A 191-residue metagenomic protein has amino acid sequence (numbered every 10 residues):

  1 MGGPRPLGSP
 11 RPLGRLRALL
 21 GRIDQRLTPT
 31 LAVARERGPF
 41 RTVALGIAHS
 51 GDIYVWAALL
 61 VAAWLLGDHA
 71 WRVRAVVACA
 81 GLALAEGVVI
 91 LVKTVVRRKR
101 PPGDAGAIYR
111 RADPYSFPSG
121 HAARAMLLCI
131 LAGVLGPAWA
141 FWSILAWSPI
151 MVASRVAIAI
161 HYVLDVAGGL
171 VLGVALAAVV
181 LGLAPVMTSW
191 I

Functional and structural regions predicted by a protein language model:
M1-A57, V73, V89-P114: N-terminal transmembrane-helix/juxtamembrane module of multi-pass inner/ER membrane proteins
G2-R22, L65-G67, A75-V77, V174-I191: Multi-pass membrane proteins that catalyze or facilitate reactions on polyprenyl-/lipid-phosphate substrates and their
T42, G46, W71, A75 (+2 more regions): Hydrophobic, aromatic-rich alpha-helical transmembrane segments and their membrane-interface anchor motifs
G46, V61-A62, C79, L145-P149 (+1 more regions): Residue-level signature of the transmembrane alpha-helical core of multi-pass small-molecule transporters
L60-V88: Interfacial segments of alpha-helical transmembrane regions
A63, L84, V88, V92 (+3 more regions): Alpha-helical membrane-inserting segments
C79-V95, F141-A153: Small-polar-interrupted transmembrane alpha-helices in polytopic inner-membrane proteins
A105-I191: Membrane-embedded catalytic cores of phosphoryl/pyrophosphoryl-handling enzymes
